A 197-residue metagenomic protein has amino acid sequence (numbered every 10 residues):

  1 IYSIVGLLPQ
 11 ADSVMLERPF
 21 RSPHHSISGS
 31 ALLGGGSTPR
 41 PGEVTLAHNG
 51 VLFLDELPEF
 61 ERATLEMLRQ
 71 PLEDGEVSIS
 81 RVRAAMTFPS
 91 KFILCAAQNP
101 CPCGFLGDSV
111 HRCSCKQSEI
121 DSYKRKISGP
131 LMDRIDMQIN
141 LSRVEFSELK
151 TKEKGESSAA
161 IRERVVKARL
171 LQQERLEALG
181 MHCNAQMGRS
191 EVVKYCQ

Functional and structural regions predicted by a protein language model:
I1-D12, D74: Walker A/P-loop
Y2-S3, H24, L32, G36 (+2 more regions): Hydrophobic aliphatic residues
G6-P9, L32, D136, G180: Glycine-centered secondary-structure boundary/capping sites
S13-P19, H24, S30-L52, A85: Conserved alpha-helical scaffold flanking the Walker A/P-loop in AAA+ ATPase domains
R18, S22, L57-P58, R125: Hydrophobic alpha-helical scaffolding
S26-S30, S109-R112: Short, basic, glycine/proline-bearing loop/turn elements
P39, R62-Q197: Basic, amphipathic alpha-helical bundle interface domains used for macromolecular binding and assembly
N49, D55-L57, M67-L68: Walker B catalytic acidic pair
